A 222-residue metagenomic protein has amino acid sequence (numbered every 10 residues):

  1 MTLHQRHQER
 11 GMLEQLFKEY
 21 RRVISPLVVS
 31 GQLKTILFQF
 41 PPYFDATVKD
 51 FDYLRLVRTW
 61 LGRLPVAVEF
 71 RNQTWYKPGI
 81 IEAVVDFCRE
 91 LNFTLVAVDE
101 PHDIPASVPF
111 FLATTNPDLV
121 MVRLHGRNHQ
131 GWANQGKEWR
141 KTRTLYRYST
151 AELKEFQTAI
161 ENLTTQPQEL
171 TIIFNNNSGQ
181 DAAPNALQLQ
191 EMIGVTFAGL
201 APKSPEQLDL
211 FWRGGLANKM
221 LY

Functional and structural regions predicted by a protein language model:
M1-Y222: Residues lining hydrophobic/aromatic ligand-binding pockets adjacent to catalytic sites
